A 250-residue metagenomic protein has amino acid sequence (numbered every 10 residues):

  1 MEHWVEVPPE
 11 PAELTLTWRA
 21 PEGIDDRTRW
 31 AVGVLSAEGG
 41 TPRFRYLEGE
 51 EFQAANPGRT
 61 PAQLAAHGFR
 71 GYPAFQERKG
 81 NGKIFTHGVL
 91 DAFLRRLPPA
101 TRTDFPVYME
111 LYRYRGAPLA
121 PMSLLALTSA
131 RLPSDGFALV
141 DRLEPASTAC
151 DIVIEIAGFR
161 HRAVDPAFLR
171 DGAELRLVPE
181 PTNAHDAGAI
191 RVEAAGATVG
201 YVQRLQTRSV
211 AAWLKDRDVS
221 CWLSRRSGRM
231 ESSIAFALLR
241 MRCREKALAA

Functional and structural regions predicted by a protein language model:
M1-A250: Conserved active-site motif detector
